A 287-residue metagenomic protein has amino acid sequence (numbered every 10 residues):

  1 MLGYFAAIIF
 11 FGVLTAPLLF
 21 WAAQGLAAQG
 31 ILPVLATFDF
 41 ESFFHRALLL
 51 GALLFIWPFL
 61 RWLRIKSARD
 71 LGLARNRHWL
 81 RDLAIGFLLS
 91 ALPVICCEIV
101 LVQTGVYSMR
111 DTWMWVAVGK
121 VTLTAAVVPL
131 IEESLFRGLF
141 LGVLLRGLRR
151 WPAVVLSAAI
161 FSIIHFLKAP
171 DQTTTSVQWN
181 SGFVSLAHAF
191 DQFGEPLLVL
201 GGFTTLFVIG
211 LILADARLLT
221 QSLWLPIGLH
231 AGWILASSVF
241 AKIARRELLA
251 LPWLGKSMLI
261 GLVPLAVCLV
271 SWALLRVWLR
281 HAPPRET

Functional and structural regions predicted by a protein language model:
M1-A68, G72-R75, W79-L80, A91 (+11 more regions): N-terminal, membrane-interfacial amphipathic/helix-forming hydrophobic leader that caps and precedes the first
D82, G147-V154, W233-S237: Small-residue-rich segments of transmembrane alpha-helices in multi-pass membrane proteins, especially helix faces
L83, F87, A91, T122 (+9 more regions): Residue-level signature of the transmembrane alpha-helical core of multi-pass small-molecule transporters
V102-F140: Hydrophobic alpha-helical segments and helix pairs
T124, V128, L141-L145, G210-R217 (+2 more regions): Hydrophobic transmembrane alpha-helices
I131-S181, D215-S222: Membrane-interface helix/loop boundary segments of multi-pass membrane proteins
A187: Phosphate-recognition beta-domain surfaces
